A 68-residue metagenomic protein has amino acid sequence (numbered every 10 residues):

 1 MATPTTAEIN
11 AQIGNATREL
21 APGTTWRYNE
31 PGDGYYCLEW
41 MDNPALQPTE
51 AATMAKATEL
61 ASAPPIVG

Functional and structural regions predicted by a protein language model:
M1-G68: Interaction-interface detector
